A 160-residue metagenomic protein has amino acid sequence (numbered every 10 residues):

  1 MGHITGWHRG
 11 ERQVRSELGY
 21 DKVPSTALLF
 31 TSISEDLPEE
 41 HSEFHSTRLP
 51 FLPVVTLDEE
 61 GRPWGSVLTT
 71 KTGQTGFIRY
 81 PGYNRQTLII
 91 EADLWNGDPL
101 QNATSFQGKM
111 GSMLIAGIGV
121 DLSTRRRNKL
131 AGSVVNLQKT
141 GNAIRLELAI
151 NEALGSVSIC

Functional and structural regions predicted by a protein language model:
M1-C160: Binding-site signature for planar aromatic cofactors or substrates
